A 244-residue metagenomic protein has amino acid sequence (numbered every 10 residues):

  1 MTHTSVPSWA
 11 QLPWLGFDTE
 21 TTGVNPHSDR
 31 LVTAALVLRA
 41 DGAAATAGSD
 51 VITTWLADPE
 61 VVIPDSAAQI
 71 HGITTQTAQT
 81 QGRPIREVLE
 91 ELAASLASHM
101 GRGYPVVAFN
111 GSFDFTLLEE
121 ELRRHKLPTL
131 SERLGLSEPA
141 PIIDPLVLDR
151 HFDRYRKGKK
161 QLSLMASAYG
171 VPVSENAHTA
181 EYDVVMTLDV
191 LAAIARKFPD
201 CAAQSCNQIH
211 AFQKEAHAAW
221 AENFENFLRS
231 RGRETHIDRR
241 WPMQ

Functional and structural regions predicted by a protein language model:
M1-V32, R39-G48, Q79-Q244: DEDD superfamily 3′-5′ metal-dependent exonuclease/proofreading module
A35, S66-Q69, E91: Residue-level detector of alpha-helical secondary structure
A35-V37, T54: Residues embedded in well-ordered beta-strands
S49-H71: Short, surface-exposed acidic-centric catalytic microdomains
I73-Q79: Short glycine/proline- and acidic residue-enriched helix-loop micro-motifs that form flexible lids or anion-recognition
